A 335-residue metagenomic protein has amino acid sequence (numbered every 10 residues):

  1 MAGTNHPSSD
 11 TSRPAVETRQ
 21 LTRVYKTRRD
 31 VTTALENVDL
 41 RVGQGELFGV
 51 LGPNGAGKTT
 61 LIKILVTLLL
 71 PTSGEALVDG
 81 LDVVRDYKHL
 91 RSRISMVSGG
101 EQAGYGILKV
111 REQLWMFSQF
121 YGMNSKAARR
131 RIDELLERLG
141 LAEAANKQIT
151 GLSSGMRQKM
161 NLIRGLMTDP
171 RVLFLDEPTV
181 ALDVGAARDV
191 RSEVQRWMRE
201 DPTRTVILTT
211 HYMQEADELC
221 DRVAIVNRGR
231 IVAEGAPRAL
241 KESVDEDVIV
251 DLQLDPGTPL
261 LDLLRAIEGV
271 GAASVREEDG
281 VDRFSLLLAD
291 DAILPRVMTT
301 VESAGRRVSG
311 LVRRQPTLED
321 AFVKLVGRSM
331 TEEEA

Functional and structural regions predicted by a protein language model:
N5, S9-E17, V24-N37, Q44 (+1 more regions): A short, flexible loop at the N-terminus of ABC-type nucleotide-binding domains that lies
P53-G57: Walker A (P-loop) phosphate-binding loop of ABC-type ATPase nucleotide-binding domains
I107, Q148-G155: Conserved ABC ATPase signature
W115, Q119, K126-A144: Conserved ABC ATPase "signature" region
D169: Conserved catalytic motifs of ABC-family nucleotide-binding domains
L173-E177: Catalytic Walker B motif of ABC-type/P-loop ATPase nucleotide-binding domains
S192-L288: ABC transporter nucleotide-binding domain
